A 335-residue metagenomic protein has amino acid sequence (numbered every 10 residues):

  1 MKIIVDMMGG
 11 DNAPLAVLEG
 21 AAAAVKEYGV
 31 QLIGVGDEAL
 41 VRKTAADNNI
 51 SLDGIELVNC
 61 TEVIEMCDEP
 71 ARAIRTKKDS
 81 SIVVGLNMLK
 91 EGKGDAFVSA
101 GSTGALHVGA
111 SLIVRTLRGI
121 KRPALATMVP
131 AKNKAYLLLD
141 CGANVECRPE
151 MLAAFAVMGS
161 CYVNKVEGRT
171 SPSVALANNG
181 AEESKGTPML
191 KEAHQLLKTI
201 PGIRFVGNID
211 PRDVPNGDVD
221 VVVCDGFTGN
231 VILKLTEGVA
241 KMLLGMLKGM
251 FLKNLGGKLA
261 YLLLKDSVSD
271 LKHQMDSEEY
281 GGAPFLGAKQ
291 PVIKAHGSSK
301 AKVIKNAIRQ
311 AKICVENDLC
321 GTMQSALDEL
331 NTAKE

Functional and structural regions predicted by a protein language model:
M1-R42: N-terminal phosphate-binding or glycine-rich loops at protein starts, especially the Walker A/P-loop of NTPases
V5-P14, A143-A153, K294-A301: Short, glycine-rich nucleotide/cofactor-binding loops
D6, V35-G36, V58, S99-G101 (+6 more regions): Short beta-strand segments
A13-V17, D79-G92, A96-A110, L117 (+6 more regions): Short glycine/serine/threonine-rich phosphate/pyrophosphate-binding segments that cradle anionic phosphate groups
L15-A16, Q31-I33, A39-R42, V145-G207 (+3 more regions): Glycine-rich phosphate/diphosphate-binding loop of Rossmann-like nucleotide-binding domains
I50-G94: Phosphate/nucleotide-donor binding subsite
S111-A124, M128-L138, D218-V222, G226-K334: Glycine-rich phosphate/nucleotide-binding loop
